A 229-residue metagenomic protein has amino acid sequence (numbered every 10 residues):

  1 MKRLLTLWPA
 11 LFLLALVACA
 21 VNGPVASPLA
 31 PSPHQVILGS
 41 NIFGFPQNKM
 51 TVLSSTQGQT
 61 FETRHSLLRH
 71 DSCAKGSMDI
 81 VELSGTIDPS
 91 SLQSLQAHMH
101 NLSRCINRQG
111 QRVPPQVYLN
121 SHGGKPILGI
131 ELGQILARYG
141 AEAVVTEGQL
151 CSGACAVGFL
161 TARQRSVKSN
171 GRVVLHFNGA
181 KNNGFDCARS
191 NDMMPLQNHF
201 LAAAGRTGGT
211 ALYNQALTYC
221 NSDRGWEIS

Functional and structural regions predicted by a protein language model:
M1-P9: Bacterial N-terminal signal peptides that target proteins for export
V17-A18: C-terminal motif of bacterial Sec signal peptides marking the signal peptidase cleavage site
N48-S94: STAS-typified acidic loop motif
G85-V113: A short, well-ordered alpha-helical element
L92-M99, P114, G129-G133, A137 (+5 more regions): Extracytoplasmic/secreted envelope proteins and their assembly/folding machinery, especially bacterial periplasmic
G110-L128, E142-Q149: Short, glycine-/small-residue-enriched flexible loop/hinge segments at domain edges that mediate gating
P115-Q116, N182-S229: Charged, glycine-interspersed solvent-exposed loop segments at helix/strand-loop junctions that cap or gate access
L128, A137-A180: Glycine-rich beta-to-alpha active-site loop
